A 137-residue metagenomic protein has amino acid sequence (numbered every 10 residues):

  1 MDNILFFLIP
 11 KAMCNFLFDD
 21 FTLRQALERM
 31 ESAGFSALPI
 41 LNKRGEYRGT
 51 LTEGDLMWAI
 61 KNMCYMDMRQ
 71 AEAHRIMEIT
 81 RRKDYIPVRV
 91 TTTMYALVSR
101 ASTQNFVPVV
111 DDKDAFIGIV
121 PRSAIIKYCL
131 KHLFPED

Functional and structural regions predicted by a protein language model:
M1-C14, A71-D84: Bateman (tandem CBS) regulatory domains
M1-D2, P135-D137: Short, Lys/Arg-enriched, disordered terminal segments
F16-F35, L41, I86-Q104, V110-K113 (+1 more regions): The conserved cystathionine-beta-synthase
F35, P39, E46-C64, T103 (+1 more regions): Short beta->alpha transition motifs characteristic of CBS
M63-A71: Short, charge-rich, low-complexity interaction segments located in flexible loops at or near secondary-structure
E78, V109-V110: Short, acidic/hydrophobic/Gly-rich beta-strand patch recurrent on exposed beta strands that often constitutes part
